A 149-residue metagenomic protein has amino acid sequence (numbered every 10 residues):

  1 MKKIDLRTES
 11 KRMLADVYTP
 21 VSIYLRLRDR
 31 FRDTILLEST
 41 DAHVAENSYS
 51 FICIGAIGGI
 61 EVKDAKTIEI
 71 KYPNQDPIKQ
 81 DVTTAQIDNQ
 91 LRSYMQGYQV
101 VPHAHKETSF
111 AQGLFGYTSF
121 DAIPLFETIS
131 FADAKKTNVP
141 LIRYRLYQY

Functional and structural regions predicted by a protein language model:
M1-Y149: Signature of the chorismate-utilizing enzyme
